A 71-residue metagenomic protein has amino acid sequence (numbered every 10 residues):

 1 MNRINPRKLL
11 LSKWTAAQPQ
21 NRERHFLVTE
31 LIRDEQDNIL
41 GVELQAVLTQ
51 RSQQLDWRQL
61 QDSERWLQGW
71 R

Functional and structural regions predicted by a protein language model:
I4-Q18: Short coil-to-beta transition motif at edge beta-strands of beta-rich domains
K13, L27-T29, E43: Residues located in well-ordered beta-strands
A17-L27: Short coil-to-beta-strand transition motifs
H25, G41, S52-Q54: Well-ordered beta-strand positions in beta-sheet-rich domains
L31-N38: Short, conserved beta-turn/loop elements at beta-strand boundaries and strand-helix junctions
L40-V47: Short Gly/aromatic-enriched secondary-structure transition segments
L48-R71: Intrinsically disordered, low-complexity, charged/polar segments
